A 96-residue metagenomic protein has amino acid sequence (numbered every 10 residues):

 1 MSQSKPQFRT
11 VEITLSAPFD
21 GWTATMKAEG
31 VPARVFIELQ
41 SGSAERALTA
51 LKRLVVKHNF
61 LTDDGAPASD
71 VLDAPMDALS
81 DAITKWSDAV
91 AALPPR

Functional and structural regions predicted by a protein language model:
M1-T10: Extended acidic low-complexity intrinsically disordered regions
F8, P18-R96: Short, surface-exposed, charged amphipathic helix/loop patches that serve as local interaction elements
V11-L15: A short beta-strand micro-motif
